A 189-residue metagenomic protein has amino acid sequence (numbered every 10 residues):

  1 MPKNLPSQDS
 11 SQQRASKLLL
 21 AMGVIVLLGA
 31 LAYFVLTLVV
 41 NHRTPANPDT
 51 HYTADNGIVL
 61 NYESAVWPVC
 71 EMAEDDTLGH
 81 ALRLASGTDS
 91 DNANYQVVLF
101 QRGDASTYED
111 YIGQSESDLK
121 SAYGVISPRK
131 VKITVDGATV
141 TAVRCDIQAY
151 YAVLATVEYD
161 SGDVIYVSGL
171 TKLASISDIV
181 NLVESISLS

Functional and structural regions predicted by a protein language model:
M1-A15: N-terminal Lys/Arg-rich, disordered targeting/topogenic segments
A21-T37: Hydrophobic membrane-insertion alpha-helices, especially the h-region of bacterial N-terminal signal peptides
Y33-T53, G103-Y108: Short, compositionally biased strand/turn segments that nucleate or flank brief secondary-structure elements
H42-G79: N-terminal "mature-domain start" segment
P48, A93, L182: Residues that flank catalytic or metal-binding motifs in active/ligand-binding sites
S64-P68, S161-S189: Surface-exposed amphipathic alpha-helical segments
E71-I165, L170-A174: Conserved polar/disulfide-associated segments of primarily extracytoplasmic proteins
